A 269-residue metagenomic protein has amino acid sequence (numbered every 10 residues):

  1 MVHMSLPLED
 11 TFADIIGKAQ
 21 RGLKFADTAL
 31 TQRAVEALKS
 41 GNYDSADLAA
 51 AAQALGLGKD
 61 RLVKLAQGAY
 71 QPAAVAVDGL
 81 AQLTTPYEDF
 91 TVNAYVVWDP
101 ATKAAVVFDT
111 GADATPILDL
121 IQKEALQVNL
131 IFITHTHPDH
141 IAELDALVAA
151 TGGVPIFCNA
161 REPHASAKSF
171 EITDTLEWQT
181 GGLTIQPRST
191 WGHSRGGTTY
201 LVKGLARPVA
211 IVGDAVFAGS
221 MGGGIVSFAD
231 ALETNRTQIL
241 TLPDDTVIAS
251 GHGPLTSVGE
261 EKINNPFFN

Functional and structural regions predicted by a protein language model:
M1-L23: A short, Lys/Arg-rich alpha-helix, primarily the initiator
Q20-A29, A51: Short alpha-helical "recognition helix" segments of helix-turn-helix
L30-Y43: Recognition helix of helix-turn-helix/homeodomain-like DNA-binding domains that insert into the DNA major groove
L38, A105, D113-T184, P208: Active-site HxH/HxHxD metal-binding segment of metal-dependent hydrolases
A46-R61: DNA major-groove recognition helix of helix-turn-helix/homeodomain DNA-binding modules
A74-K123, Y200-G213, G219: Conserved beta-strand hairpin/beta-sheet module of binuclear metal-dependent hydrolase folds, prominently
A81-L83, T184-R188: Conserved N-terminal boundary motif of the eukaryotic protein kinase catalytic domain
S189-N269: Metallo-beta-lactamase
